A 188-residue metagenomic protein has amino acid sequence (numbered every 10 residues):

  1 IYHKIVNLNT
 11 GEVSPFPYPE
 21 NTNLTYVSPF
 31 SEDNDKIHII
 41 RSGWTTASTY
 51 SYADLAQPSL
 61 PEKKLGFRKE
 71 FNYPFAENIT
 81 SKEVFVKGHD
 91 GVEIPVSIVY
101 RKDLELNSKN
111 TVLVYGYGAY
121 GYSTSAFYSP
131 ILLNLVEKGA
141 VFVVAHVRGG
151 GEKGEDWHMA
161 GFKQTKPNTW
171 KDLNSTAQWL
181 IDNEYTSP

Functional and structural regions predicted by a protein language model:
I1, N21-I40, T80-E83, S129-L133 (+1 more regions): Conserved beta-propeller blade repeats
I1-I5, T45-A53: Structural motif
L8-Y26, A56-I79, N183: Multi-bladed beta-propeller domains
T10, D33, W44-T45, D90-E93: Short flexible coil/turn linkers enriched for glycine and charged/polar residues that connect secondary-structure
N34-K36, S51-D54: Cytosolic C-terminal regulatory domains/tails of membrane transporters and channels
F67-P188: Cap/lid segment of the alpha/beta-hydrolase catalytic domain
